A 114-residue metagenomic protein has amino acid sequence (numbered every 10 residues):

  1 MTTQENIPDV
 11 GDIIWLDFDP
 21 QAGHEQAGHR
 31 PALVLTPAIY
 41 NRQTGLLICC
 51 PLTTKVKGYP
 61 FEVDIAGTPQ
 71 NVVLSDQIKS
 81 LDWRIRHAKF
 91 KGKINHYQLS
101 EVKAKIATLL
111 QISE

Functional and structural regions predicted by a protein language model:
M1-E114: Conserved functional hotspots at enzyme active or ligand-binding sites that engage polyanionic ligands
